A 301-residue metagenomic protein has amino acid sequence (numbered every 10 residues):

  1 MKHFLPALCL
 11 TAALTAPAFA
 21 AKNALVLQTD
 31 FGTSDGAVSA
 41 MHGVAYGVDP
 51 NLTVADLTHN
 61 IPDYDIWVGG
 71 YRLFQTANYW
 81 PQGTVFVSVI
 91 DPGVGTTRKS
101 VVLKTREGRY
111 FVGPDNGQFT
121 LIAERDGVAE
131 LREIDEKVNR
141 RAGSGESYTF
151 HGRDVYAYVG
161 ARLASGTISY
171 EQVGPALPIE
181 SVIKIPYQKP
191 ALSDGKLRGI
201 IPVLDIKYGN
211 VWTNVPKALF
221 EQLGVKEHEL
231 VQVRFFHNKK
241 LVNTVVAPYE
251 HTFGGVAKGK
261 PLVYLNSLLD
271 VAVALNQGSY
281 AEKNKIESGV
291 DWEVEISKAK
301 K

Functional and structural regions predicted by a protein language model:
M1-L5: Positively charged n-region of N-terminal signal peptides that target proteins for export
A7-T15: Bacterial N-terminal signal peptides
A16-A20: Sec/Tat signal peptide C-region and signal peptidase I cleavage site
N23-A24, G36, V48-V54, Y64-Y71 (+2 more regions): Active-site histidine-anchored catalytic micro-motif
V26-T33, V38-S39: N-terminal signal-anchor module of multipass membrane proteins
V44, V48-N51, T76-W80, R125 (+1 more regions): Change "in soluble alpha/beta enzymes" to "in soluble alpha/beta proteins
S144-E227: Anionic-ligand-binding alpha/beta catalytic cores of soluble enzymes and soluble regulatory domains that recognize
V211-K285: A conserved acidic, glycine/proline-rich C-terminal tail/linker
